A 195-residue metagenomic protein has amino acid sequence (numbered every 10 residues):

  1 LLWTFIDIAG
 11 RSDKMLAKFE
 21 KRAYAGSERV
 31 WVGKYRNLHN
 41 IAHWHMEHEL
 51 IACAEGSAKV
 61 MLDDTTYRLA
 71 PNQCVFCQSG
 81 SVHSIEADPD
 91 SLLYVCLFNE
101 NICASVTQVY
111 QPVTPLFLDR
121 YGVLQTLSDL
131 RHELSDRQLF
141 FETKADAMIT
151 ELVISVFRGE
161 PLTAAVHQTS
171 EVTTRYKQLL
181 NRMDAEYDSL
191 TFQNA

Functional and structural regions predicted by a protein language model:
L1-R68: Generic protein-terminus/edge-of-domain signal
M61-T65, S79, D88: Short strand-coil-strand connectors
L69-V82: Conserved metal-binding segment of the jelly-roll/cupin
G80-I102: Ligand-binding loop in jelly-roll beta-barrel domains
F98-V113: Conserved segment of winged-helix/HTH DNA-binding domains
Q111-D119, L134-K144, I154-N194: Short, Lys/Arg-enriched, Trp-marked, Pro/Gly-tolerant hinge/linker segments that flank
G122-T126, M148, S155: Amphipathic, well-ordered alpha-helical segments in soluble domains
